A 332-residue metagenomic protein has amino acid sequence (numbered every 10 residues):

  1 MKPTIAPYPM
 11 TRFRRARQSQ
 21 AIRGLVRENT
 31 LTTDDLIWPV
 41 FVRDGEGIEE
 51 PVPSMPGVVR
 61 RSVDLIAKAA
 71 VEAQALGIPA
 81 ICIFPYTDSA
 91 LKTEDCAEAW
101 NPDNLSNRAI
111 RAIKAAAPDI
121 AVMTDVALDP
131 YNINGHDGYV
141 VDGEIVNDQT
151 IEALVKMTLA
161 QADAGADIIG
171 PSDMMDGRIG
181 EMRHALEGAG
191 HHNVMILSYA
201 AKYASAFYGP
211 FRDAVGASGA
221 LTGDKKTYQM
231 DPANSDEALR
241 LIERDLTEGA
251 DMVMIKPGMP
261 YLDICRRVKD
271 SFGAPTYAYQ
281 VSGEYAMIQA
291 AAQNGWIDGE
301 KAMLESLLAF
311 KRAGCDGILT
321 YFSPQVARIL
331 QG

Functional and structural regions predicted by a protein language model:
M1-R27: N-terminal amphipathic/basic leader segments beginning at the initiator methionine
K2-P3, P7, S19, T32-I37 (+1 more regions): Alpha/beta enzyme core
